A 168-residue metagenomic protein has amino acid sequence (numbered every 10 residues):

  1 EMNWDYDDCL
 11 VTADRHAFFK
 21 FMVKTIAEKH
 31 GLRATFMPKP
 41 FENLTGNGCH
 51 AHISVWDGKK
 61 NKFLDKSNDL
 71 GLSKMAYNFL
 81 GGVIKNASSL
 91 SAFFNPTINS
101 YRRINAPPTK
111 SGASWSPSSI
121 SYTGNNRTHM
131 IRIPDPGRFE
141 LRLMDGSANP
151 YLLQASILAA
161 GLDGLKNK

Functional and structural regions predicted by a protein language model:
E1-M2: Short, conserved phosphate-binding/catalytic loop or strand-edge motifs used in phosphoryl-/nucleotidyl-transfer
D5, L10-N167: Active-site capping/gating regions of soluble enzymes
